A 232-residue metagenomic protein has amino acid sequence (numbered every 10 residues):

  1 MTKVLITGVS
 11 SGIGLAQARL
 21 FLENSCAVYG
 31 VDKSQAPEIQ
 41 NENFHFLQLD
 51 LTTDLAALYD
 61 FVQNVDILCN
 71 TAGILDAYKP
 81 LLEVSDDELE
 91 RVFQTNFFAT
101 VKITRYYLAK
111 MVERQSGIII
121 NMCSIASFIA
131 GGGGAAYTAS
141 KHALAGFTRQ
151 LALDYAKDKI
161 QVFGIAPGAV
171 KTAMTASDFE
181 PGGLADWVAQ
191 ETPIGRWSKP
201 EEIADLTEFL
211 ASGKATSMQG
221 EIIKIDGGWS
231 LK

Functional and structural regions predicted by a protein language model:
S10, A18: N-terminal Rossmann NAD(P)H-binding glycine-rich loop of SDR-like oxidoreductase domains
K79-L81, S85-F93, V188: Substrate-binding pocket helix/loop in short-chain dehydrogenase/reductase
T104, S140, T148: Active-site helix of classical SDR
S124: Residue(s) in the substrate-gating loop at a strand-loop-helix junction that position the organic substrate next
A156, Q161, M218-G220: Short, small/polar-rich loop/turn modules that mediate ligand/substrate recognition or access, typified
V162, A166-S177: Short, flexible catalytic-loop segment of classical short-chain dehydrogenase/reductase
E208, Q219-K232: Short C-terminal tail/terminal secondary-structure segment of NAD(P)H-dependent dehydrogenase/reductase domains
